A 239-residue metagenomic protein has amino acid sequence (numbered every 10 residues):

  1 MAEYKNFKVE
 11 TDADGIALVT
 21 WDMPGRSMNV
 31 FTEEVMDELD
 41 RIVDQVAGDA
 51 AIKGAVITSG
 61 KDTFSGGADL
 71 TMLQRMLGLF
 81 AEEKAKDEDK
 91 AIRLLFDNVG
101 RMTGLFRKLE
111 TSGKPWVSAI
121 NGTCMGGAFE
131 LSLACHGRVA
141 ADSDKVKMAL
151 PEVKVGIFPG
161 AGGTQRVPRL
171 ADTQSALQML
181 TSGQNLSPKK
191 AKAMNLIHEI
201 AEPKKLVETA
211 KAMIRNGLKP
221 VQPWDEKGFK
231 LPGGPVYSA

Functional and structural regions predicted by a protein language model:
M1-T58, E82: Conserved CoA-thioester-binding segment of acyl-CoA-metabolizing enzymes
Y4, I16-L18, E33-M36, I42-V43 (+5 more regions): Intrinsically disordered, low-complexity segments enriched in small/flexible residues
S59-G104, K154-G156: Glycine- (often His-adjacent) and acidic-residue-rich active-site loop that binds/positions the CoA thioester
T71-F80, E130, C135-D142, L170: A glycine- and small-aliphatic-rich helix-loop capping segment at beta-alpha/alpha-beta transitions that lines
T103-V155, M179: Glycine-rich beta-to-alpha active-site loop
